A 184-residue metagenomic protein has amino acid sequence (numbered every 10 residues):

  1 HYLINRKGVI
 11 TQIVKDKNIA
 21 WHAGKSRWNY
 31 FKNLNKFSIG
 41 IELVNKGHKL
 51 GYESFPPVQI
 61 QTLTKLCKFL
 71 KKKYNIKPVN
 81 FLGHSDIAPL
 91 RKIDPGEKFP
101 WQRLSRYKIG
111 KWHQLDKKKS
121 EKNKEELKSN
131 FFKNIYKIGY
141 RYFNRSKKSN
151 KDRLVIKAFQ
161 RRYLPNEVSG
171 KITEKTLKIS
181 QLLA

Functional and structural regions predicted by a protein language model:
H1-V79: Active-site-adjacent loop/helix surface patches within enzyme catalytic domains that shape the substrate-binding cleft
G47, Y52-F143, L154-R161, E167-V168 (+1 more regions): Basic/polar, cationic surfaces and motifs that engage anionic cell-wall and phosphate/carboxylate ligands
K147, K171-I172: C-terminal soluble interaction/assembly domains
K151: Catalytic-site microenvironment of enzymes that process N-acetyl-hexosamine-containing cell-wall polysaccharides
S180-A184: Right-hand nucleic-acid polymerase module
